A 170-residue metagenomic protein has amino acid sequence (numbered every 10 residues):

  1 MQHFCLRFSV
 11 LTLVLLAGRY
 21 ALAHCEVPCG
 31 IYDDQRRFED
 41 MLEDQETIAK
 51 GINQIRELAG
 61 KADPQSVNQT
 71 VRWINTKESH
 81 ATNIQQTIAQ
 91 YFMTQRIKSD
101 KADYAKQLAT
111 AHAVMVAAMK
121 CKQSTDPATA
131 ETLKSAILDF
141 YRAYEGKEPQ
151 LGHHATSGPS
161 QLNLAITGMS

Functional and structural regions predicted by a protein language model:
M1-S9: Bacterial N-terminal signal peptides that target proteins for export
G18-Y20: N-terminal signal peptide c-region/cleavage motif recognized by signal peptidases
L22-Q65, T167-S170: Immediate post-signal-peptide N-terminus of mature secreted/exported proteins
C29, D33-E43, S66-W73, S99-K106 (+2 more regions): Non-transmembrane, amphipathic alpha-helical segments
F38, A111-S170: C-terminal amphipathic alpha-helix
I52-S66, Q95, A118-T125, Y144: Secondary-structure edge/capping motif, primarily at the C-terminal ends of alpha-helices and the immediately following
I52-Y91: Alpha-helical segments in soluble extracytoplasmic regions
I84-Y104: Short, solvent-exposed, charged loop/turn and helix-capping segments that join or cap alpha-helices on peripheral
